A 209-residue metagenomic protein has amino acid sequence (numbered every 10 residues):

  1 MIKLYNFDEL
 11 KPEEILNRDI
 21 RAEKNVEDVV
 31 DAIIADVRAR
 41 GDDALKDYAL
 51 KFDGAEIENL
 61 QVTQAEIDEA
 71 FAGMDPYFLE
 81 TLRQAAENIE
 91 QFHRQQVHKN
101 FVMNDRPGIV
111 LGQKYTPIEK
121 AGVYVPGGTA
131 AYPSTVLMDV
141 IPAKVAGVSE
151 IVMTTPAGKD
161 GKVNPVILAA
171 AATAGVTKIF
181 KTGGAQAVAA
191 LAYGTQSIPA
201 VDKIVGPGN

Functional and structural regions predicted by a protein language model:
M1-E119: N-terminal Rossmann-like NAD(P)+-binding subdomain of aldehyde/semialdehyde dehydrogenases
M1-E13, P165-K181: Active-site-proximal helix-loop elements at catalytic-domain edges
D28, T116, A146, A174 (+1 more regions): Structured loop/turn residues at beta-strand edges in well-structured enzyme cores
I34, P126-A130, M153-G158, G175-T182 (+1 more regions): Flexible, glycine/proline-enriched loop segments at strand-loop-helix junctions that form or flank small-ligand binding
G41, S149, T177: Short acidic/polar active-site loop segments enriched in Thr and Asp
M103-A169: Conserved small-residue-rich beta-alpha loop and adjacent elements that most often cradle the phosphate/pyrophosphate
G175-N209: Conserved NAD(P)+-binding/catalytic subdomain of aldehyde/semialdehyde dehydrogenases
